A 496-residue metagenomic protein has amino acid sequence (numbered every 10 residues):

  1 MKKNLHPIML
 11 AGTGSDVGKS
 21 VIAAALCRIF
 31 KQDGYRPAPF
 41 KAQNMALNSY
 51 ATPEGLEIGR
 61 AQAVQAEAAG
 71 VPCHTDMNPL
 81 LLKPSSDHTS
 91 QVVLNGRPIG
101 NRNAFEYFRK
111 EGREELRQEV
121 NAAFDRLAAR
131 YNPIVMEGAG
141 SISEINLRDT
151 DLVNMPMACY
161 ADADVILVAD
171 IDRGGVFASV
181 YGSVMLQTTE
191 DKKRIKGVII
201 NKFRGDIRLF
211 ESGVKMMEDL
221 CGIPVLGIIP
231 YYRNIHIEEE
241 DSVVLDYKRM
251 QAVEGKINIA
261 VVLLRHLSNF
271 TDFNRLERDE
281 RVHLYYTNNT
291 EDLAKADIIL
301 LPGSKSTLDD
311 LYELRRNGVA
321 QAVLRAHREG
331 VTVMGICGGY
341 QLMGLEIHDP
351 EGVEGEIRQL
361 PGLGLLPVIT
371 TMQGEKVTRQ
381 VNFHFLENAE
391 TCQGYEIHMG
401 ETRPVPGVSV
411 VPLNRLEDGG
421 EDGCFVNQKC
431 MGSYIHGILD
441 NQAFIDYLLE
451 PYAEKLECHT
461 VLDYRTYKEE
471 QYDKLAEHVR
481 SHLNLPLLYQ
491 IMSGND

Functional and structural regions predicted by a protein language model:
M1-R325, T332, G374-E375, H384-D496: Flexible phosphate-sensing "switch/lid" loops adjacent to ATP/NTP-binding sites across phosphate-transfer
C337: Catalytic nucleophile serine of serine hydrolases, specifically the conserved "nucleophile elbow" pentapeptide
Y340-Q341, L439: Short active-site segment of divalent metal-dependent hydrolases/proteases that encodes the spacing between
G344-G394, M399-T402: A conserved active-site-flanking secondary-structure segment within enzyme catalytic domains
